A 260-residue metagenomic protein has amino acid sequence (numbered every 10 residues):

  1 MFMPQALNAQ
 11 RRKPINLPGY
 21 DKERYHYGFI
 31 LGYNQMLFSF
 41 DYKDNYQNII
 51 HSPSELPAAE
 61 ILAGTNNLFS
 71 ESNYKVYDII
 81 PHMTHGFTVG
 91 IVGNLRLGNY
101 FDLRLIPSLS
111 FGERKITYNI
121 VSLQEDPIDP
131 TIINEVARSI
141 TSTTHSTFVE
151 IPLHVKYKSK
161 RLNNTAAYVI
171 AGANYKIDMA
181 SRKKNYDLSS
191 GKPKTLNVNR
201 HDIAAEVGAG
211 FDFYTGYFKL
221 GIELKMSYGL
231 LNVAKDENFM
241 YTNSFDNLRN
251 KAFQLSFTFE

Functional and structural regions predicted by a protein language model:
Q5-I30, M36-L56: Outer-membrane beta-barrel biogenesis signature
P14, I79-I106, T144-F148: Outer-membrane beta-barrel transmembrane strands
P18-G19, V92-N94, H154-K158, G210-D212 (+1 more regions): Transmembrane beta-barrel domains of outer membrane proteins
K22, R96-Y100, K160-N164, Y214-G216 (+1 more regions): Outer-membrane beta-barrel channels and translocator barrels
Y25-L31, L103-P107, V149-I151, A167-A173 (+3 more regions): Transmembrane beta-strands of outer-membrane beta-barrel proteins
Y33-L37, L109-E113, S159, A173-M179 (+2 more regions): Transmembrane beta-strands of outer-membrane beta-barrel pores
S39-T84, G112-T147, K176-D202, N232-A252: Extracellular/periplasm-exposed beta-strand and loop segments of Gram-negative cell-envelope proteins, dominated by
D202-A205, G210-E260: Predominantly the C-terminal beta-signal and adjacent terminal strand-loop region of outer-membrane beta-barrel
